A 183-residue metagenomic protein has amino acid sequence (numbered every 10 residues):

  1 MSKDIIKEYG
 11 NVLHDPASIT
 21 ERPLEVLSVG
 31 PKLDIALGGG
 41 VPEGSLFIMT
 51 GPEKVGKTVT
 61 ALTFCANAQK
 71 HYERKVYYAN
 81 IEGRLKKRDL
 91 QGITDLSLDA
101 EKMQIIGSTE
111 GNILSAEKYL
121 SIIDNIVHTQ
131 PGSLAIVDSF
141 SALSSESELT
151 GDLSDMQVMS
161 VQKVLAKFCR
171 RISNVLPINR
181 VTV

Functional and structural regions predicted by a protein language model:
M1-A100, S115, L120-H128: The Walker A/P-loop phosphate-binding site
F47-G51, A100-G111, L153-S160: Short, basic, glycine/proline-bearing loop/turn elements
R74-V76, M103, S133, V181: Residue-level recognition of the N-termini of beta-strands and the immediately preceding loop/turn
A79-E82, L98-S108, F140-S141, E148-L149: Intrinsically disordered, low-complexity linker/loop segments enriched in Gly/Pro and charged/polar residues
G111-V183: P-loop NTPase motor core
